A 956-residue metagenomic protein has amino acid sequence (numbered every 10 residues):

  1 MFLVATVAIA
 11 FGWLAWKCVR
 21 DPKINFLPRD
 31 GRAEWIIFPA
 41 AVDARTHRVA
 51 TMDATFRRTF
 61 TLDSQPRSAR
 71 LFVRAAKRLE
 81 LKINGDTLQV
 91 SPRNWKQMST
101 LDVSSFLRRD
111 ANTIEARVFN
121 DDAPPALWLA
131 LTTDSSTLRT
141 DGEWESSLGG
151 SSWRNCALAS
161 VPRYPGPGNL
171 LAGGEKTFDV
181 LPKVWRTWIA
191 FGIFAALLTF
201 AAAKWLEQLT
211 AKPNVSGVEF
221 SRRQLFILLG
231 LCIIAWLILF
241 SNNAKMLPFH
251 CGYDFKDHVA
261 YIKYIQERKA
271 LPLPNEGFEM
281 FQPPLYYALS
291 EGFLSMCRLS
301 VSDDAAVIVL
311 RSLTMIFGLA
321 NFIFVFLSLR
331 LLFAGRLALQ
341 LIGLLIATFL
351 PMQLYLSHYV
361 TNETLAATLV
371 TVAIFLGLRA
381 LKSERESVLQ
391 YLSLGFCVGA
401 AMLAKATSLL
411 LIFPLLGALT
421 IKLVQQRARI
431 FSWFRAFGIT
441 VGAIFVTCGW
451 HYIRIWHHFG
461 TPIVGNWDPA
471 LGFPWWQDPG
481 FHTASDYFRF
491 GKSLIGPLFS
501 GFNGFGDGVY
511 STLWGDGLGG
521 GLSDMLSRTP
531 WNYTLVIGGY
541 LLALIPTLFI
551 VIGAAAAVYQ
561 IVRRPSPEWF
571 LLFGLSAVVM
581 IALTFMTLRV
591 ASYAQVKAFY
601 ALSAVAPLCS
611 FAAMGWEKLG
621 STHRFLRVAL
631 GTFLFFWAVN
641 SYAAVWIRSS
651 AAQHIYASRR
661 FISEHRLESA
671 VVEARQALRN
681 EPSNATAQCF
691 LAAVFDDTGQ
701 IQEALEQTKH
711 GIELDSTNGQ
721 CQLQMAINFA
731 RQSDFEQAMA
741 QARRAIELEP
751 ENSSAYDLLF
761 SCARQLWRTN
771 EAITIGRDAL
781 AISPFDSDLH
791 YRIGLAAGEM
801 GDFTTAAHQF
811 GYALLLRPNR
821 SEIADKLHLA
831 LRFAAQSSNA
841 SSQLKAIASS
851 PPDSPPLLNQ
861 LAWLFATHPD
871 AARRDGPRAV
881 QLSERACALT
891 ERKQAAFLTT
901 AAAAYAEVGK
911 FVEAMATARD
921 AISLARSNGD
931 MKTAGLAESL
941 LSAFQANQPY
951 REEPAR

Functional and structural regions predicted by a protein language model:
M1-L14, K183-S241, S432-A443, V558-V562: Start-transfer (signal-anchor) and selected internal transmembrane alpha helices of multi-pass inner/ER membrane
A5-D21, R223-F255, P274, V441-H457 (+2 more regions): Transmembrane signal-anchor helices characteristic of membrane glycosylation enzymes that use polyprenol
T199-L206, V325, G504-W569: Hydrophobic, aromatic-rich transmembrane alpha-helices and their immediate juxtamembrane boundary segments
I227, D304, V325-F349, A367-T368: Transmembrane-helix signature of polytopic, membrane-embedded enzymes that assemble or transfer cell-envelope glycans
L239-F240, F255-F281, L285, F293-R298 (+1 more regions): Extracytosolic helix-loop segments that constitute the early lumenal/periplasmic catalytic or substrate-binding loops
Y253, L313-I316, I342-G377, V388 (+2 more regions): Multi-pass, polyprenyl lipid-linked donor-dependent membrane glycosyltransferases
I308-F333, V372, I552-A555: Transmembrane-helix motifs of polytopic, lipid-linked glycan transferases
L381-K382, L411-I444: Perimembrane helix-loop-helix junctions
